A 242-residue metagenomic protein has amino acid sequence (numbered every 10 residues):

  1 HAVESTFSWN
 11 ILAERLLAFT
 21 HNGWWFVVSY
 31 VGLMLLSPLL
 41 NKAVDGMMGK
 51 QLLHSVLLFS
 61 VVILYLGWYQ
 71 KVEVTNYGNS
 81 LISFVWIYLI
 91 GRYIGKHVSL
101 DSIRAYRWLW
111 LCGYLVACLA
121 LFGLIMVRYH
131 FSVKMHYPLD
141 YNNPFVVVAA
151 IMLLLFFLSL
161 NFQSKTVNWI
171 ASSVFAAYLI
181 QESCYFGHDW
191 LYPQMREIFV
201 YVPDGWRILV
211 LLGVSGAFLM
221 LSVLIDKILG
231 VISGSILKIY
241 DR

Functional and structural regions predicted by a protein language model:
H1-L35, K42, S55, F59-V72 (+1 more regions): Membrane-interface helix-loop-helix regions
H1-N22, L33, L109-G113, W169-I180 (+2 more regions): Transmembrane alpha-helical segments and their boundary/interface "anchor" motifs in multi-pass integral membrane
E14-S29, W68-I87, F122-I151, R207-V214: Interfacial loop-to-helix transition and helix-capping segments at the boundaries of transmembrane helices
M34-F59, Y93-G113: Solvent-exposed interhelical
Q51-V98: Loop-centered beta-sheet repeat module
S55-G67, W110-V127, A150-L155, L212-K227: Hydrophobic core of alpha-helical transmembrane segments in multi-pass integral membrane proteins
I82, D101-N168, S172-A176, S183-R207: Alpha-helical transmembrane segments and terminal signal-anchor/GPI-anchor hydrophobic tails, characterized by long
S102-A105, S233-R242: Membrane-interfacial, low-structure loops and terminal tails that flank and connect transmembrane helices in multi-pass
